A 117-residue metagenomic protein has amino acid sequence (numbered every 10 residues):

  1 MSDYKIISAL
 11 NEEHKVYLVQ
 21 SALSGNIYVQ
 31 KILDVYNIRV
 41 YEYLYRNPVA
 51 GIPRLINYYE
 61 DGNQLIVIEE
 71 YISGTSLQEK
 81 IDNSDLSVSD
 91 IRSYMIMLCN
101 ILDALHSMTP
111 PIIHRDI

Functional and structural regions predicted by a protein language model:
M1-A9: Conserved N-terminal boundary motif of the eukaryotic protein kinase catalytic domain
E12-E42: ATP-binding glycine-rich loop module of kinase domains
P48-N57: Conserved HxN/HPN-centered segment at the entrance to the catalytic loop of eukaryotic protein kinase-like domains
G62-S76: Conserved short submotifs of the Hanks-type protein kinase catalytic core that shape the nucleotide-binding pocket
L77-L86: AlphaC helix of the protein kinase catalytic domain
Y94-M95: Activation segment signature within eukaryotic-like protein kinase domains
L98-M108: Conserved hydrophobic alpha-helix
H106-I117: Catalytic-loop of the protein kinase fold
